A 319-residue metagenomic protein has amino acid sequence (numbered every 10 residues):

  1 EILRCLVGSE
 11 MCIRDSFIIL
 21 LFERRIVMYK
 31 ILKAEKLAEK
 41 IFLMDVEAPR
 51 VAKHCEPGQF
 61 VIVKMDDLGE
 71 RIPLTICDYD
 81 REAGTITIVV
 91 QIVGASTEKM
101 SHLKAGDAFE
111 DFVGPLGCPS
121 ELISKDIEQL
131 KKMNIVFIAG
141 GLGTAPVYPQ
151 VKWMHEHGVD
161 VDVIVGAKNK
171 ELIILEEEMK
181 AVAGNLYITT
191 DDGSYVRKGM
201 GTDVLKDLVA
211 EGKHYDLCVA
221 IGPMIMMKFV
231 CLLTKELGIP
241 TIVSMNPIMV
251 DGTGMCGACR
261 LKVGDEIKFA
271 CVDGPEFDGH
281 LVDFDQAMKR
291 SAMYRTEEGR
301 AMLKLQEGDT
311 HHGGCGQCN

Functional and structural regions predicted by a protein language model:
E1-D15: Single conserved hydrophobic/aromatic residue that forms the stacking wall/gate of nucleotide- or nucleobase-binding
Y29-D107: Ferredoxin-reductase
V63, D111-F112, L261: A generic structural signal for residues embedded in beta-strands
D66, G114-P115, G264: Short, surface-exposed secondary-structure boundary micro-motifs
G69-I76, L116-D126, C271: Short, Lys/Arg- and Gly-enriched loop/turn segments at beta-strand edges
E98-V250: FNR/FR-type flavoprotein reductase catalytic core
P146, M224, N246-E276, T310-N319: Local cysteine-cluster metal-coordination motifs and their immediate loop/turn environment, predominantly Fe-S cluster
F269-D273, F277-N319: Short Fe-S-cluster ligation motifs
